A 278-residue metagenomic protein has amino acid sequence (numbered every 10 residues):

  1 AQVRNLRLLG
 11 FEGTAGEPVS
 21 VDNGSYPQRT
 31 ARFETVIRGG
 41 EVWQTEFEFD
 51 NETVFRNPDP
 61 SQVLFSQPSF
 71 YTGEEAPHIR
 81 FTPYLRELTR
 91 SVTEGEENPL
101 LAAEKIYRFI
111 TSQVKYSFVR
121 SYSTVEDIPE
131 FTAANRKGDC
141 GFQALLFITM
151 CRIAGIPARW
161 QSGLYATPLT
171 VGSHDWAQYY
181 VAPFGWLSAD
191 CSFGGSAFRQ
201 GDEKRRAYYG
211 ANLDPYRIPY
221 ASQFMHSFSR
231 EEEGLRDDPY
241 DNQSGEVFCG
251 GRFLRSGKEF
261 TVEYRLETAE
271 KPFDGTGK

Functional and structural regions predicted by a protein language model:
A1, F49-T53, T268: Beta-strand elements of well-folded, non-transmembrane domains
A1-G10, F198-R199, E203-R206: Acidic, serine/threonine-rich low-complexity disordered tracts
Q2-E34: Solvent-exposed beta-strand/loop surfaces of large extracellular or lumenal domains
G24-Q28, R32-A134: Acidic low-complexity segments
E52-V54, Q113-S117, K137-C140, Y165-P168 (+1 more regions): Solvent-exposed loop/turn segments at secondary-structure junctions within structured extracellular/periplasmic domains
P99-I106, R136-C151: Active-site nucleophilic cysteine motif
F142-G234: Hydrophobic/aromatic-rich core segments of domains that either
A211-K278: Low-complexity, Gly/Ser/Thr/Pro-rich intrinsically disordered linker/tail segments
